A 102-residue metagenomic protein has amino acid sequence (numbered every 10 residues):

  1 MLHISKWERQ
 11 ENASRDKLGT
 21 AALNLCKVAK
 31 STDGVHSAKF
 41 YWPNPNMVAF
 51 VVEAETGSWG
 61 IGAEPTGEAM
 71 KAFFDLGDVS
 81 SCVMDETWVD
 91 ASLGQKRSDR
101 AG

Functional and structural regions predicted by a protein language model:
M1-E11: Short glycine-/aliphatic-rich beta-strand segments at the starts of folded cytosolic domains
K6-E8, V51-E55: Short hydrophobic/aromatic beta-strand micro-patches that form the beta-sheet surface supporting nucleotide- or nucleic
G19-N24, G67: Well-ordered, non-membrane alpha-helical segments in soluble/globular domains
K27-S37, E53-T87: An amphipathic, aromatic/His-enriched active-site/gating alpha helix that lines ligand/cofactor pockets
W88-G102: Short, low-order "capping/linker" segments at domain edges
